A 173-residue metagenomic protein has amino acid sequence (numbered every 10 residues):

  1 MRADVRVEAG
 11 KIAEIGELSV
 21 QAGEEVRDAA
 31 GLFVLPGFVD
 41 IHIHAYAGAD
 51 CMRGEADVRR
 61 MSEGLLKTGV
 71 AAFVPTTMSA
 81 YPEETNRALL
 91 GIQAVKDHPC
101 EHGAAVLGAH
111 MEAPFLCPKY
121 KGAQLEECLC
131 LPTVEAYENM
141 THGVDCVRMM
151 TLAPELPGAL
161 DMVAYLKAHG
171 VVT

Functional and structural regions predicted by a protein language model:
M1, H44-A56, G122-C130: Active-site mouth loops of central-metabolism enzymes
M1-L35: Histidine-rich, glycine-flanked metal-binding segment
G10, G31, H42, L65 (+2 more regions): Divalent metal-coordination and catalytic microenvironments
Q21-R59, E63: Replace "His-x-His-based motif
H44, R59-A88, A104-C117, V144-E155 (+1 more regions): Divalent metal-dependent hydrolysis catalytic cores, especially in the metallo-beta-lactamase
C51, E83-A94: Metal-dependent catalytic neighborhoods of phosphoester/phosphodiester hydrolases
T85-A88, K119-L125, M162-V163: Short acidic, glycine/serine/threonine-rich loops at helix termini
V95, C130-T173: Histidine/acidic residue-rich metal-binding segments in metalloenzymes
